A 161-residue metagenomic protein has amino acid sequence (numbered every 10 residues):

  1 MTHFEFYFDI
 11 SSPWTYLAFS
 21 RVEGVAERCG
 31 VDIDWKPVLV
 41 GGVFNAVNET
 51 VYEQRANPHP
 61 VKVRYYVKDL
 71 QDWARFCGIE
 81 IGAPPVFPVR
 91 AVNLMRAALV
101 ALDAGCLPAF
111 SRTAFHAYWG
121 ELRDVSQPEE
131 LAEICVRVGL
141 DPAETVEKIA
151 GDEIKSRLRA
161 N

Functional and structural regions predicted by a protein language model:
T2-E5, I10-D32, L99, A104-C106 (+1 more regions): C-terminal cap of thioredoxin/glutaredoxin-like
A18-Y118: Structural alpha/beta surface segment adjacent to cysteine/selenocysteine redox centers across thiol/disulfide enzymes
